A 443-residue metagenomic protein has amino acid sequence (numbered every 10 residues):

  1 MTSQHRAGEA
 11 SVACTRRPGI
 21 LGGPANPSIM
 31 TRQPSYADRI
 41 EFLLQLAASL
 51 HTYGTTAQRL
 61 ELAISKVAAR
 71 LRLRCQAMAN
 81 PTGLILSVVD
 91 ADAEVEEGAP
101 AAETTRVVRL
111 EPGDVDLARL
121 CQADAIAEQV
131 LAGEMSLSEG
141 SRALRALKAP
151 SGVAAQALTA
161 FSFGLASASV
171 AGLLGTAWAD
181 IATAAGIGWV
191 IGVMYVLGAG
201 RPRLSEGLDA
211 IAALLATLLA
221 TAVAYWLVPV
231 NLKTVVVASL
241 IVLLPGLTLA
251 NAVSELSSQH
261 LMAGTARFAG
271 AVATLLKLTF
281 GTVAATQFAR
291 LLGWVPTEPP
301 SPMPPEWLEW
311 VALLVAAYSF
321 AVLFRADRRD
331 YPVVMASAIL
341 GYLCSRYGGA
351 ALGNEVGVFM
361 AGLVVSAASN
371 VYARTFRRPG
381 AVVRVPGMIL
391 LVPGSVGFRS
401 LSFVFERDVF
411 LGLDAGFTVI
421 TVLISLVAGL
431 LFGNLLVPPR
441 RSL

Functional and structural regions predicted by a protein language model:
M1-A146: Soluble N-terminal domains of membrane-associated systems
G113-R384, M388-V392, S400-L443: Alpha-helical transmembrane segments and their membrane-interface boundaries that form or gate the permeation pathway
